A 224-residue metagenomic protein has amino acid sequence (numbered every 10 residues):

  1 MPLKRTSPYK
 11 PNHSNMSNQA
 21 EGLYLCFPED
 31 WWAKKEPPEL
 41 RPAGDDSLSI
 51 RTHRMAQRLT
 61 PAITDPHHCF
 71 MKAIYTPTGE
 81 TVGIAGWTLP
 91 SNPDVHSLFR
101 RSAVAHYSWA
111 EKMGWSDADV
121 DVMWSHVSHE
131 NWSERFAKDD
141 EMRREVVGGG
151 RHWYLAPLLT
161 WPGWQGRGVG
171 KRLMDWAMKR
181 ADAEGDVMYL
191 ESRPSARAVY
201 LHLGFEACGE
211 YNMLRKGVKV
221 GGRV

Functional and structural regions predicted by a protein language model:
R5-E21, L25-W32: A short beta-loop-alpha structural element at the N-terminal edge of CoA-dependent acyl/N-acetyltransferase catalytic
P37-F70, F136: Active-site rim helix/loop that mediates acceptor-substrate recognition in acyltransferases
T60, H68-K72, I84, H152 (+2 more regions): Short hydrophobic/aromatic beta-strand element in the GNAT-like acyltransferase core that lines or flanks the acyl-donor
I74-T76: Core beta-strand residues in small-molecule sensory/regulatory alpha/beta domains
E80-L159, Q165, V218-V224: Conserved acyl-donor/pantetheine-binding loop and adjacent beta-alpha core of acyl/acetyltransferases and related
V147, L190-S195, E206-V224: C-terminal "cap" of GNAT-fold acetyltransferases
P157-T160, G166-K179: Conserved acetyl-CoA-binding loop-helix of GNAT-fold acetyltransferases
K171, R180-V187, P194-Y211: Conserved active-site alpha-helix within GNAT-family acetyltransferase domains
